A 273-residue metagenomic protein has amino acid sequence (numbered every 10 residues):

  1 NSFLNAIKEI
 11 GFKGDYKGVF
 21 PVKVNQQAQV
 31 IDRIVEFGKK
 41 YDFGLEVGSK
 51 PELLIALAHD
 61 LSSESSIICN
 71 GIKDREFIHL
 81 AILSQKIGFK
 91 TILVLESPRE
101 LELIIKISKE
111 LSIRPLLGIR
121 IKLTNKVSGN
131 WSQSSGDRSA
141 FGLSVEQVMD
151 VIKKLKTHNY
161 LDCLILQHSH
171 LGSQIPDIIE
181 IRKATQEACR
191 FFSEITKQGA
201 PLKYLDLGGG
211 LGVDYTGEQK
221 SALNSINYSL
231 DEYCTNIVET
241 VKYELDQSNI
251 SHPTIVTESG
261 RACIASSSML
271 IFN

Functional and structural regions predicted by a protein language model:
N1, N5, N25, N70 (+7 more regions): Detector for Asparagine
N1-Y16, P21: Low-complexity, highly charged intrinsically disordered N-terminal segments that act as targeting/localization
S2, K154, T240: Solvent-exposed, charged/polar functional surfaces in cytosolic regulatory/catalytic domains
K13, G38-K40, S248-N249: Short hydrophobic "helix-edge" motifs at membrane interfaces and signal-peptide entry regions
K17-Y204, V213, S229: Active-site-proximal beta-alpha core segment in soluble small-molecule metabolic enzymes
S173-N273: C-terminal active-site-proximal or functional interface alpha/beta core segments in diverse enzymes
